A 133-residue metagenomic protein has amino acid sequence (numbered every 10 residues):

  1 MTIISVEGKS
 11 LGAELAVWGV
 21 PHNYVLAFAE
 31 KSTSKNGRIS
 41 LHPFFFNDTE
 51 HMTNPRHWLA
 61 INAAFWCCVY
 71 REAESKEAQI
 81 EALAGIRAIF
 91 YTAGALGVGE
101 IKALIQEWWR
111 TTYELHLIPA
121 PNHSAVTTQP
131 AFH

Functional and structural regions predicted by a protein language model:
M1-I4, M52, L115-H133: Short intrinsically disordered terminal tails
G8-E30, L41, L59-C67: Short terminal alpha-helical segments
P55-A64, Q79-A82: Short amphipathic alpha-helical heptad-repeat segments
V69-I80, G94-V98: Charged, low-complexity interaction regions
I80-R87, K102-Q106: Short, charged, amphipathic alpha-helical segments
A88-I101, H116: Amphipathic alpha-helical coiled-coil segments
